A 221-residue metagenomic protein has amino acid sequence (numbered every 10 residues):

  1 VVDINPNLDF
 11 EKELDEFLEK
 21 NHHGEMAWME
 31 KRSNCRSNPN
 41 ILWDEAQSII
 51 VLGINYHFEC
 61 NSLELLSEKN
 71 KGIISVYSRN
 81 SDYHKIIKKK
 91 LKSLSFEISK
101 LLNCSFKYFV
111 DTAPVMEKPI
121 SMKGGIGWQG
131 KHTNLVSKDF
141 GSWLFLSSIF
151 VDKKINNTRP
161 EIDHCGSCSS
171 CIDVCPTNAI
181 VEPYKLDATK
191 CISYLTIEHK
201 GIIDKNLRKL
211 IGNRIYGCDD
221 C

Functional and structural regions predicted by a protein language model:
V1-H164, I203: Auxiliary alpha/beta "docking" domains used to position bulky ligands
S48, K89-K100, S169-D173, K209 (+1 more regions): A broad, structural surface signal
N156, I197-E198: A short, flexible beta-alpha/helix-coil linker loop
R159-C165, K185, G212: Processing junctions and N-termini across compartments
S170-Y194, K200, I211-C221: Iron-sulfur cluster-binding cysteine motifs and their immediate structural context in ferredoxin-like electron-transfer
I203-K209: Short linker/helix segments within small regulatory modules
